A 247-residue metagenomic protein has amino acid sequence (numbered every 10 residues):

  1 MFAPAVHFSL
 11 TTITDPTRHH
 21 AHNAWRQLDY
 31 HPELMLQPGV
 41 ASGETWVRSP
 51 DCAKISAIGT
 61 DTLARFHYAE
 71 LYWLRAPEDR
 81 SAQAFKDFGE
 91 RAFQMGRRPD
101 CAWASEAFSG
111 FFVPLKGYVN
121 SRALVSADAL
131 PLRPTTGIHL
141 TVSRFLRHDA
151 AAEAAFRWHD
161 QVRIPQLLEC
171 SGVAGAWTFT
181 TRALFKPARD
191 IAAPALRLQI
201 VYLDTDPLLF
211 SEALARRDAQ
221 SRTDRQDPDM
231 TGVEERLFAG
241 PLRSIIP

Functional and structural regions predicted by a protein language model:
M1-P247: Macromolecular interaction modules
